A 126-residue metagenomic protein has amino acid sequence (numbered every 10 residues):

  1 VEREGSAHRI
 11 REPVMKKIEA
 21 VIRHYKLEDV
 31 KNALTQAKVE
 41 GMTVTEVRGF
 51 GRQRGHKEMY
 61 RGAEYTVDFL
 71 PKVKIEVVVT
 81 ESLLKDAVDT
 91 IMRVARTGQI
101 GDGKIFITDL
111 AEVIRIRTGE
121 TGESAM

Functional and structural regions predicted by a protein language model:
E2-M126: Positively charged, small/polar-rich N-terminal and surface patches that mediate targeting and assembly and bind
